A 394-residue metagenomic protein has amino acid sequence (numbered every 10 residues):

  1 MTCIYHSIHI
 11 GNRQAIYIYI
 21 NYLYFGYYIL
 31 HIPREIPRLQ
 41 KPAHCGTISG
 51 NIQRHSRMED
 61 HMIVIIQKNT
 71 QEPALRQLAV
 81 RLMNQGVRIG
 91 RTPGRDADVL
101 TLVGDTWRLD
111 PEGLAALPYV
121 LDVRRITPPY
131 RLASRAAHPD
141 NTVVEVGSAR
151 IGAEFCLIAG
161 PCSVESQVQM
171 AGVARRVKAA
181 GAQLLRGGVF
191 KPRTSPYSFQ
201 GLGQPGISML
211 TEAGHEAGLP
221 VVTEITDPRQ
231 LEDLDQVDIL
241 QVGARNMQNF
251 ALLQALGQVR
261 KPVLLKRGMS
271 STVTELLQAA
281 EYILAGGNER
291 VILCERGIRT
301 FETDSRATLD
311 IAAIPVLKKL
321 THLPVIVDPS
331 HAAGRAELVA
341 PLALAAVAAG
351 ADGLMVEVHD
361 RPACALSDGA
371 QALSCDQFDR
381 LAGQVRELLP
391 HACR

Functional and structural regions predicted by a protein language model:
I4-I8, A15, Y19, Y28-I32 (+2 more regions): Short terminal hydrophobic/aromatic SLiMs and anchors at protein ends
Q67, L219-D227, D238-N249, P262-V273 (+2 more regions): Catalytic beta/alpha-barrel core
P128-I158, C393-R394: N-terminal amphipathic alpha-helix/helix-capping segment at the start of soluble metabolic enzymes
A136-H138, P196-I207, R229, A244-R260 (+3 more regions): Active-site-adjacent beta->alpha loops and helix N-cap segments on the catalytic face of soluble alpha/beta enzymes
F155-M170, P196-Q200, V222-E224, A244 (+2 more regions): Active-site mouth loops of central-metabolism enzymes
R186-Q204, D360-A370: Glycine-rich, proline-tolerant flexible connector loops at the mouths of alpha/beta enzymes
Q200-V222, L256-P262, A312-V325, Q371-C393: Alpha-helix-loop-beta-strand connector modules within alpha/beta enzyme cores
V259-V358: Catalytic alpha/beta core domains of metabolic enzymes, predominantly
